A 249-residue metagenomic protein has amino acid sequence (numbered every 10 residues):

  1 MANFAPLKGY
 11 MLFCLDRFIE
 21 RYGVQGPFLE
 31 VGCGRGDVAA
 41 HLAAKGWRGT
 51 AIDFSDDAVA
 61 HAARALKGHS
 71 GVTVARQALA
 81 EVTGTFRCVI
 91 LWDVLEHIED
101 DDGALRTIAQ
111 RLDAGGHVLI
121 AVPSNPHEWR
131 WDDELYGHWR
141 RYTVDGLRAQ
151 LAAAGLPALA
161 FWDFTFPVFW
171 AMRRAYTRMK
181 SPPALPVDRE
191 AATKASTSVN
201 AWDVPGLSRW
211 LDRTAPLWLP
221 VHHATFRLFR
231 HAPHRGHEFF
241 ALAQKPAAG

Functional and structural regions predicted by a protein language model:
M1-C88, W92, G103-L105, D163 (+6 more regions): Conserved N-terminal segment of class I S-adenosyl-L-methionine
G49, V118-L119: A short hydrophobic/small-residue beta-strand
D93-H97: A short His-aromatic
I98-D102, V122: A structural helix-start
D102-H117: A short glycine-rich, Lys/Arg-flanked "PGG" loop and its adjoining helix->strand segment in the class I
I120-R140, V144-A149: Short, glycine-/aromatic-enriched active-site segment of Class I SAM-dependent methyltransferases
L156-P167: Conserved S-adenosyl-L-methionine
M172-L219: C-terminal helical/coil "lid" or tail adjacent to the Rossmann-like core of SAM-dependent
